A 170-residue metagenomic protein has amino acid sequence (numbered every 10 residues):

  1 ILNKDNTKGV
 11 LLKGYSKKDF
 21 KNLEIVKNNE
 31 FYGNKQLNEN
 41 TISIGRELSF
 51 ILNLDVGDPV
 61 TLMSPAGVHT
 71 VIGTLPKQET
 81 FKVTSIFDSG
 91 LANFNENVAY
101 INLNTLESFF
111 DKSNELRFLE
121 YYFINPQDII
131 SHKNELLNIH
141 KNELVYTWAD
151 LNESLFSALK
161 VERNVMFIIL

Functional and structural regions predicted by a protein language model:
I1-N114: A structural signal for hydrophobic secondary-structure junctions, strongest on transmembrane helix-loop-helix units
T74-M166: Mechanotransmission and gating elements of multispan inner-membrane complexes involved in transport and envelope
